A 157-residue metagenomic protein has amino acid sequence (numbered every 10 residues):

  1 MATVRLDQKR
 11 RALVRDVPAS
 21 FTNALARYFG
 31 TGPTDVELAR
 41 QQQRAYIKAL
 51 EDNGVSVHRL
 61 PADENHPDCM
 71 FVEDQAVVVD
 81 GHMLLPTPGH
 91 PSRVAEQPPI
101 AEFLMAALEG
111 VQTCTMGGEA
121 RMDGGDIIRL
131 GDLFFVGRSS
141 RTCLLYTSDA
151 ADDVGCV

Functional and structural regions predicted by a protein language model:
M1-S148: The feature marks the mature, well-folded catalytic cores of soluble enzymes
Y146-D149, D153-V157: Single conserved hydrophobic/aromatic residue that forms the stacking wall/gate of nucleotide- or nucleobase-binding
